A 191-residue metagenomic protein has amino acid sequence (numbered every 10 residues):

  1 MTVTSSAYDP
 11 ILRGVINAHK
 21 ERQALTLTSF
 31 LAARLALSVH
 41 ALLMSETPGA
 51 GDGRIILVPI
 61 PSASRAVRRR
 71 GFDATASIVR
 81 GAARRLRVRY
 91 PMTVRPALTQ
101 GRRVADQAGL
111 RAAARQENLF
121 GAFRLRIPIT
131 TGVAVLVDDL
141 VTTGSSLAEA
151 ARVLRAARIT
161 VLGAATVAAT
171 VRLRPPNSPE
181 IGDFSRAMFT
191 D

Functional and structural regions predicted by a protein language model:
M1-I56, S62-R84, V94-T131, A168-D191: Active-site-facing substrate-recognition patch
I56, V135, G163-A165: A structural signal for isolated positions on well-ordered beta-strands in alpha/beta enzyme cores
S77, E149-V153: Active-site signature of alpha/beta-hydrolase-fold catalytic machinery across serine- and Asp/Cys-nucleophile hydrolases
G132-D138: Conserved Lys-Pro-Asp/Glu-containing loop-to-beta segment of HAD-superfamily phosphomonoesterases, centered on
D139, G144: Conserved G/P- and acidic residue-centered "switch" motifs that form tight phosphate/ATP-binding loops in soluble
I159-T160: Short phosphate-binding/catalytic loops that engage adenosine nucleotides
